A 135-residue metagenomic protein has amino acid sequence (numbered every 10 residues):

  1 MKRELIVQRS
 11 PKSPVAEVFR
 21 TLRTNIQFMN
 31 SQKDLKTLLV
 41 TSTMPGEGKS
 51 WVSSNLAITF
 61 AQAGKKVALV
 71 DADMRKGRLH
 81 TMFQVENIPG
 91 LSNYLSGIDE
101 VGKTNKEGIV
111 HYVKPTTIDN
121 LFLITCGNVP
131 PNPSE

Functional and structural regions predicted by a protein language model:
K2-K12, A16-R20, T24, S31 (+2 more regions): P-loop/Walker-type NTP enzyme "switch/lid" segment
T24, F28-V70: Walker A (P-loop) phosphate-binding motif
